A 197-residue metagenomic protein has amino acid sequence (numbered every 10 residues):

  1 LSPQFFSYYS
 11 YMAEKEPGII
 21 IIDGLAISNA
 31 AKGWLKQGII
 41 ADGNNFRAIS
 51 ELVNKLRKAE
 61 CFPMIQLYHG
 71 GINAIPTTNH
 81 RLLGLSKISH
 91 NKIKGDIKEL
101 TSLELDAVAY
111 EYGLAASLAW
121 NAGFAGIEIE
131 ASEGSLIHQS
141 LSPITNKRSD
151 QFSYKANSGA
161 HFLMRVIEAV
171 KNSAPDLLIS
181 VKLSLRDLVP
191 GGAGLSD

Functional and structural regions predicted by a protein language model:
L1-D197: Flavin-dependent oxidoreductase catalytic cores
